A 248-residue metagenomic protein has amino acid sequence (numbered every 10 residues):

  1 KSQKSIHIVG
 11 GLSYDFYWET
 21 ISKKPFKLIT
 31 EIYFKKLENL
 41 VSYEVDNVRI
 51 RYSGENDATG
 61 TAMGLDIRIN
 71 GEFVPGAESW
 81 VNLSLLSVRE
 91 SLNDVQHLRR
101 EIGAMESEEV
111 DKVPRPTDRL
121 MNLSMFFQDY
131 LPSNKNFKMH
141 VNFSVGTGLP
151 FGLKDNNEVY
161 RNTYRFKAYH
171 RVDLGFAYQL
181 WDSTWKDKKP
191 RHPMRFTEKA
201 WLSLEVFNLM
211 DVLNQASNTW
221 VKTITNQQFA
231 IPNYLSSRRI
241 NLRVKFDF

Functional and structural regions predicted by a protein language model:
K1, I50-N56, G64-D66, A104-P114 (+2 more regions): Extracellular loop and loop/strand-boundary signature of outer-membrane beta-barrel proteins
S2-T61, L202: Membrane-embedded beta-barrel scaffold of Gram-negative outer-membrane proteins
K4-I8, F34, T59-M63, T117-L123 (+3 more regions): Residues that define the transmembrane beta-barrel architecture of outer-membrane proteins
G10-Y14, L65-G71, V81, M125-D129 (+4 more regions): Residues on the lipid-exposed face of transmembrane beta-strands in outer-membrane beta-barrel proteins
Y17-F26, P75-G76, P132-F137, W181-A200: Short loop/turn motifs that connect adjacent beta-strands in outer-membrane beta-barrel proteins
K27, E31-K36, E55-L153: Gram-negative outer-membrane beta-barrel transporters
L40-R49, L86, S91-L98, F151-E158 (+2 more regions): Outer-membrane beta-barrel translocator domains and adjoining extracellular loop/strand segments of Gram-negative
S144-K154, Y178-F248: C-terminal beta-signal and adjacent terminal beta-strands/loops of Gram-negative outer-membrane beta-barrel proteins
